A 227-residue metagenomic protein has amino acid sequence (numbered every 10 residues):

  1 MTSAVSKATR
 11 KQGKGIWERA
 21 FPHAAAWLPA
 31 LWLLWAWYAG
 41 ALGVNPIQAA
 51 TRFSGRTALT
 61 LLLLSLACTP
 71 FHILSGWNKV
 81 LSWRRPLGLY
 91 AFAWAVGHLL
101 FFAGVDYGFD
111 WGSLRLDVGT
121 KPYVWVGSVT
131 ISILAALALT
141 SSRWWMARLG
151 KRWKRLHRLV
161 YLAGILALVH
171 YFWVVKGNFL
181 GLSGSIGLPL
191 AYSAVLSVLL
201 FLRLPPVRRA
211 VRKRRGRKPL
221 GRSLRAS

Functional and structural regions predicted by a protein language model:
T2-S227: Membrane-embedded alpha-helical bundles that constitute the cytochrome b-like, heme-associated redox core of multi-pass
